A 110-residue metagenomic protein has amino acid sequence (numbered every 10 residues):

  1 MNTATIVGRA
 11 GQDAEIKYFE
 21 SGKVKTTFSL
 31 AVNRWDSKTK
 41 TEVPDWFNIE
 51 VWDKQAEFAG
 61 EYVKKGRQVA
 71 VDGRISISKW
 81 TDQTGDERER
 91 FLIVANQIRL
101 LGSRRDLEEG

Functional and structural regions predicted by a protein language model:
M1-G110: Single-stranded nucleic acid-binding surfaces, predominantly the OB-fold ssDNA-binding core
